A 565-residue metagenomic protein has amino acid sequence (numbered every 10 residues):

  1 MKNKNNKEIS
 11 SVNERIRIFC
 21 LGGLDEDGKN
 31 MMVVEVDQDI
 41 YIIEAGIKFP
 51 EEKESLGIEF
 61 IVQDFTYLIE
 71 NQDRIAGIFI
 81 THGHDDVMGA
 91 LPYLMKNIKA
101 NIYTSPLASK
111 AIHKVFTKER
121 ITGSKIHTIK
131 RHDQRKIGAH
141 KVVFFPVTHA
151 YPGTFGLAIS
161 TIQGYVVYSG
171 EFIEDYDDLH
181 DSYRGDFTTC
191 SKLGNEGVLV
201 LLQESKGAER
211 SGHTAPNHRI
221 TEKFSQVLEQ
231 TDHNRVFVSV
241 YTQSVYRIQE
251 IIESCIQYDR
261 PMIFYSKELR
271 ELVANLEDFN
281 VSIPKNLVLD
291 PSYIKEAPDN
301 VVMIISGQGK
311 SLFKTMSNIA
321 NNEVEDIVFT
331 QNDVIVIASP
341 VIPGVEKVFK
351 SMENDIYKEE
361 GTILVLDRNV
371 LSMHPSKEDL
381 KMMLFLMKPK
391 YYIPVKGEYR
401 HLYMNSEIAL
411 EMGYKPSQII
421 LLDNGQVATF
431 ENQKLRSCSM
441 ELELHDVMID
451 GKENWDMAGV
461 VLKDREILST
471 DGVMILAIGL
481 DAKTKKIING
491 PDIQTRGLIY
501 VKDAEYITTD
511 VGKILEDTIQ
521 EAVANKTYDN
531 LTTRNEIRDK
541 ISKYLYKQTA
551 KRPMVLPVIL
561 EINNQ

Functional and structural regions predicted by a protein language model:
M1-K4, E8, V36, V501-E516 (+1 more regions): Iron-sulfur (Fe-S) cluster-binding modules
K2-F79, H84-K295, K314-E325, K347-K350: His/Asp/Glu-rich metal-coordinating catalytic cores of metallo-dependent phosphodiesterases/hydrolases acting on
E35-Q38, S160-Q163, I256, F430-N432 (+2 more regions): Short acidic-glycine loop/turn motifs at beta-strand connectors
D73, H140, N195-E196, P298 (+4 more regions): Structured loop/turn residues at beta-strand edges in well-structured enzyme cores
F116, A409, L545: Conserved hydrophobic residues forming the short capping helix/wall of the S-adenosyl-L-methionine
R210-A338, I342-V365, N369-K388, I393-I507 (+3 more regions): Hard-cation-handling environments
Y528-R534, R538-N563: C-terminal tails and terminal domains of large nucleic-acid-associated and other macromolecular-machine proteins
